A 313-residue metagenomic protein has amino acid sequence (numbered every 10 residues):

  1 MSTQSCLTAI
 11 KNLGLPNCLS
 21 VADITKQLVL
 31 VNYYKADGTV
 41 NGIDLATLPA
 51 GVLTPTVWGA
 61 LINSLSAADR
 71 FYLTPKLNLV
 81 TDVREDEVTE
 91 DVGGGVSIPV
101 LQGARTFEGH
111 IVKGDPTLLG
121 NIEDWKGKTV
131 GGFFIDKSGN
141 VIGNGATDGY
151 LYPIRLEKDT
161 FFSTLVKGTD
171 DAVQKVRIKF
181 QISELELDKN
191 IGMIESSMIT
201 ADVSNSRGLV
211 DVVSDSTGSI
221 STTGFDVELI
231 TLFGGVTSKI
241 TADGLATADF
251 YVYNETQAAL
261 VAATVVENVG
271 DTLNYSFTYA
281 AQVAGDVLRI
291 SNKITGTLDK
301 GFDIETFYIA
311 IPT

Functional and structural regions predicted by a protein language model:
S2-T106, P153-V173, N205-V212: Solvent-exposed edge beta-strands and adjacent loop segments that serve as assembly or binding interfaces
L77, E85, K137-D188, G301-Y308: Short beta-strand and beta-hairpin "edge-sheet" elements
V112-Y152: Short, acidic/charged, Gly/Pro-enriched secondary-structure junctions
M198-G224: Beta-strand-rich domain onsets/edges
S219-T237, F250-V252: Beta-strand-rich structural segments
S238-A258: Short, surface-exposed alpha-helix to beta-strand junction/turn motifs within ectodomains of secreted and cell-envelope
V266-T278: Aromatic sugar-binding surface patches on proteins that engage polysaccharides or sugar-phosphate polymers
A281-K300: Short, aromatic- and glycine-rich surface loops/edge beta-strands on solvent-exposed regions
